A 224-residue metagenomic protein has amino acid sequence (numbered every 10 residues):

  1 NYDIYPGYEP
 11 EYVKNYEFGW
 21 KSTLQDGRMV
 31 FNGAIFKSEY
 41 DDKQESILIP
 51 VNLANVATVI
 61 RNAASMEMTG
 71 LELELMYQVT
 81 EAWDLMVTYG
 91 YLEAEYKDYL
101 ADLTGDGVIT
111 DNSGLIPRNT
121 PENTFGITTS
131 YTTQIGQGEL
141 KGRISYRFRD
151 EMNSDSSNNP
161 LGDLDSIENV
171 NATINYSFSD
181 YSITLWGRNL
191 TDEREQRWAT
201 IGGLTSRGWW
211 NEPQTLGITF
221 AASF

Functional and structural regions predicted by a protein language model:
N1-P6, K43-V51, L92, K97-G105 (+2 more regions): Outer-membrane beta-barrel translocator domains and adjoining extracellular loop/strand segments of Gram-negative
I4, K14-F18, V59, T69-L73 (+3 more regions): Hydrophobic, lipid-facing positions within transmembrane beta-strands of outer-membrane proteins
I4-Y8, K21, V59-A63, L75 (+5 more regions): Outer-membrane beta-barrel proteins
G7-L71, M76-Q78, D84-G90, A94-L100: Membrane-embedded beta-barrel scaffold of Gram-negative outer-membrane proteins
E9-Y12, A63-T69, P117-T124, D163-E168 (+1 more regions): Short sequence motifs at beta-strands and strand-loop junctions characteristic of Gram-negative outer-membrane
D26-F31, A82-L85, G136-L140, D180-L185: Repeated loop/turn-to-beta-strand initiation elements of outer-membrane beta-barrel proteins
K37, R61-S157, T219-S223: Gram-negative outer-membrane beta-barrel transporters
E39, R147-D155, N175-F224: C-terminal beta-signal and adjacent terminal beta-strands/loops of Gram-negative outer-membrane beta-barrel proteins
